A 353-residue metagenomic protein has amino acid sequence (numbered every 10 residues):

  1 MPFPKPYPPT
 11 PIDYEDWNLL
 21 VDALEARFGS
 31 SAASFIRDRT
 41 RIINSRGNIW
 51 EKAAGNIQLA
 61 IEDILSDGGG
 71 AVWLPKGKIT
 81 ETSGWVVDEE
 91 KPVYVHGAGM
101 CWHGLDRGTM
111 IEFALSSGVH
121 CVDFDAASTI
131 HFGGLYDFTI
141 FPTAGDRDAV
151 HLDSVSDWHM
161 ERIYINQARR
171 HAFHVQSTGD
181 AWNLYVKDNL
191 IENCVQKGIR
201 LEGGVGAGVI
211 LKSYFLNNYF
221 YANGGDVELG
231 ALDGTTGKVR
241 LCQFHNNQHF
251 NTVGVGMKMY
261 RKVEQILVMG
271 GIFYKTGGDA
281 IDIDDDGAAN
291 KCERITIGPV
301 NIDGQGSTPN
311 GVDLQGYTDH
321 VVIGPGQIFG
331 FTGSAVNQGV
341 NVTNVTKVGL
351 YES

Functional and structural regions predicted by a protein language model:
M1-R37: Extracellular "spike/adhesin" assembly and maturation modules and analogous cytosolic coiled-coil scaffolds
K5, S30-L59, K78, Y351-E352: Right-handed parallel beta-helix/beta-solenoid
I36-R37, N44, I61-G68, D88-E89 (+5 more regions): Flexible, charged surface loops at secondary-structure boundaries
A53-Q58, E62, G69-S117, T139-I140: N-terminal extracellular ligand-recognition/capping segment immediately after the signal peptide
E62-L65, D123-I130, I140-S154, M160 (+1 more regions): Right-handed parallel beta-helix
G69, T82-G84, G104-R107, A114-H120 (+8 more regions): Short glycine/acidic-rich loop motifs that flank beta-strands on beta-rich extracellular proteins
P92, H96-A98, R107, H131-P142 (+8 more regions): Right-handed parallel beta-helix
V122, G203-V205, A231-G234, D285-G287: Short, recurring structural edge motifs at helix starts
